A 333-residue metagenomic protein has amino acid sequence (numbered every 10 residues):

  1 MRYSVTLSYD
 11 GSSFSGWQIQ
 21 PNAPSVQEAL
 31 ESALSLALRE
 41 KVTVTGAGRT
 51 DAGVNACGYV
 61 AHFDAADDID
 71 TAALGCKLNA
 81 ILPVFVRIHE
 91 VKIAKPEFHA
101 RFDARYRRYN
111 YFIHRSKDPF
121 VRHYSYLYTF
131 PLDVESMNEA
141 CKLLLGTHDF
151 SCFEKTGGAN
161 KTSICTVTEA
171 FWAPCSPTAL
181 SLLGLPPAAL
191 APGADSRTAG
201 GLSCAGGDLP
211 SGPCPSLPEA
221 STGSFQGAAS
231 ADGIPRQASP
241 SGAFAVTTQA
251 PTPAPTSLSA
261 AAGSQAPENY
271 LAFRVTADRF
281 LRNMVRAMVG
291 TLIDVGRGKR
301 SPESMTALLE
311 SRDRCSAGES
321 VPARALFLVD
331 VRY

Functional and structural regions predicted by a protein language model:
M1-G193, R197-Y333: Structured-RNA-binding interfaces characteristic of tRNA pseudouridine synthases
